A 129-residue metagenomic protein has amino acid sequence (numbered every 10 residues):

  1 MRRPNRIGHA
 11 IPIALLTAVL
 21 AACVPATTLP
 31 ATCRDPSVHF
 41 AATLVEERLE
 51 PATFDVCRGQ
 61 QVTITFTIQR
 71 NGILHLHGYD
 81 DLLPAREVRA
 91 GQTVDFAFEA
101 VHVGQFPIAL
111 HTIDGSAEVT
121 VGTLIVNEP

Functional and structural regions predicted by a protein language model:
M1-A21: Sec-dependent bacterial lipoprotein signal peptides
A21-P30, R34-A41, V88-P129: Extracellular/periplasmic metallocenter environments
A31-Q61: N-terminal edge beta-strand
R48-E50, D81-L83, T93-D95: Short structured motifs
A52-L74, T93-H102: Beta-strand cores of secreted/periplasmic/IMS beta-sandwich domains, seen most often in copper-related folds
Q69, Y79, I113: Short, loop-centered acidic/histidine patches that primarily coordinate divalent metals
I73-L82: Short, surface-exposed beta-strand/strand-loop-strand elements in extracellular ectodomains
